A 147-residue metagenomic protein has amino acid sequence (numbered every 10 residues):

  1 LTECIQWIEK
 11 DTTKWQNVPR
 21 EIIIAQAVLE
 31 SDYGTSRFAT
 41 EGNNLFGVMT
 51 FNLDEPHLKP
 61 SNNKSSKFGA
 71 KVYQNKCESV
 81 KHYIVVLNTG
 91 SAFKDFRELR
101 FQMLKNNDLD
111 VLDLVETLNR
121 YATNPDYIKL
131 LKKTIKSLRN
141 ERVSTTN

Functional and structural regions predicted by a protein language model:
L1-I24, L29, Y33-N147: Catalytic cores of secreted/periplasmic lytic hydrolases that degrade extracellular macromolecules
